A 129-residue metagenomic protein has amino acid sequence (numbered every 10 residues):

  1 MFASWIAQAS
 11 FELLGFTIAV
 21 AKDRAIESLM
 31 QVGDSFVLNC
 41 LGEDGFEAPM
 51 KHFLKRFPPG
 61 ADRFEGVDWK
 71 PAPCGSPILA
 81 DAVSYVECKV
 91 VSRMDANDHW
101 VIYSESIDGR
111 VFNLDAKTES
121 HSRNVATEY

Functional and structural regions predicted by a protein language model:
M1-Y129: Basic, polyanion-binding surface patches
